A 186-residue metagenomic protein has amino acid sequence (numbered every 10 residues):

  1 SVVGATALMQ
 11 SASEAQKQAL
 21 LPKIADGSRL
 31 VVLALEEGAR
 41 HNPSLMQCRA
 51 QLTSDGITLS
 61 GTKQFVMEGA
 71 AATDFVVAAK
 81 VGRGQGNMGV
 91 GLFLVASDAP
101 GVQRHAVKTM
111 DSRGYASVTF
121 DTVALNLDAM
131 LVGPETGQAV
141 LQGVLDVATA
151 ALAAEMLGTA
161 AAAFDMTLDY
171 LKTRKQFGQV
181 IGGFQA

Functional and structural regions predicted by a protein language model:
S1-S28, V66-D74, G86: Internal helix-loop-helix
S13, L33, L59-G61, F93 (+2 more regions): Buried hydrophobic positions in well-ordered alpha/beta secondary-structure cores of metabolic enzymes
A19-L20, L45-M46, T62-Q64, R104-V107: Short beta-alpha junctions and helix-cap segments that line functional grooves
G27-E36: A short, Trp-centered hydrophobic/proline-enriched beta-strand micro-motif
G38-H41, F65-E68, G84, V107-G114: Short Gly/Pro-enriched turn/cap motifs at secondary-structure boundaries
C48-Q51: A structural signal for short hydrophobic beta-strand segments in well-ordered beta-sheet cores
T62-Q103: A short core secondary-structure module
V102-A186: Glycine-rich beta->alpha junctions and the first turn(s) of the following alpha-helix
